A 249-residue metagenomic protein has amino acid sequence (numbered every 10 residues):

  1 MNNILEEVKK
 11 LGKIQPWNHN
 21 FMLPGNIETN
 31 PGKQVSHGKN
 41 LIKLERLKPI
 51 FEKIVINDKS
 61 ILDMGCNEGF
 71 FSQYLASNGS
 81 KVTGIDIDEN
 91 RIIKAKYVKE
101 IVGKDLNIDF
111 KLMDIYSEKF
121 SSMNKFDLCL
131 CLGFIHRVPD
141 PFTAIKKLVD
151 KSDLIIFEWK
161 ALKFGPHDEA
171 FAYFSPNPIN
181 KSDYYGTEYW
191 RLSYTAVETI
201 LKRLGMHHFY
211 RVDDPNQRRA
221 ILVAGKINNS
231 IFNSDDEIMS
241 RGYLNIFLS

Functional and structural regions predicted by a protein language model:
M1-N124, Q217-S249: Conserved N-terminal segment of class I S-adenosyl-L-methionine
L130: A conserved beta-strand element that flanks and buttresses the S-adenosyl-L-methionine
F134: Hydrophobic adenine-recognition pocket in adenosine-nucleotide-binding enzymes
R137-K151: A short, conserved alpha-helix within the catalytic core of class I
S152-K163: Conserved beta-strand signature within the Rossmann-like core of class I S-adenosyl-L-methionine
G165-E188: Short, glycine-/aromatic-enriched active-site segment of Class I SAM-dependent methyltransferases
T187-G205: Short alpha-helix
M206-N216: Conserved S-adenosyl-L-methionine
